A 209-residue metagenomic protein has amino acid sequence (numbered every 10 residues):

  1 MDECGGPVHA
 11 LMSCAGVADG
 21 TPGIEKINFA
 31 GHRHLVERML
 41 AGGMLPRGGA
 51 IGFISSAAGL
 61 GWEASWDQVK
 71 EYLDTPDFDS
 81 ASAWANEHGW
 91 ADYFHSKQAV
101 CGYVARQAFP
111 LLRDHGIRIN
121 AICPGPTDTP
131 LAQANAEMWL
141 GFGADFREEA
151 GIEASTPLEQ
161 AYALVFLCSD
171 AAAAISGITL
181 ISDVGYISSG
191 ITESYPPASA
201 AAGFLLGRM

Functional and structural regions predicted by a protein language model:
D2-S13, D19-G23, R47-G49, R118: A glycine-rich helix->loop->beta "capping" turn within Rossmann-like NAD(P)(H)-dependent oxidoreductase domains
M12, G52-I54, I119-I122, A132 (+2 more regions): Hydrophobic structural elements of the Rossmann-like NAD(P)H-binding subdomain that define the short-chain
M12, L35-G43, Y103-V104, A163 (+1 more regions): Hydrophobic positions on the long internal alpha-helix of Rossmann-like NAD(P)-dependent oxidoreductase domains
C14-D19, K26-I27, S55, V184-G185: Conserved NAD(P)H cofactor-binding loop of Rossmann-fold oxidoreductase domains
G16-T21, M44-R113, P124-T127: Catalytic loop of short-chain dehydrogenase/reductase
A30, H34, Y93, Q98-C101 (+4 more regions): C-terminal helical subdomain
G48, R113, R118, I175-G177: Short, small/polar-rich loop/turn modules that mediate ligand/substrate recognition or access, typified
A64-L73, D114, T127-A150, S189-M209: A glycine/serine/threonine-rich, flexible loop-to-helix segment that serves as the NAD(P) cofactor-binding "lid"
